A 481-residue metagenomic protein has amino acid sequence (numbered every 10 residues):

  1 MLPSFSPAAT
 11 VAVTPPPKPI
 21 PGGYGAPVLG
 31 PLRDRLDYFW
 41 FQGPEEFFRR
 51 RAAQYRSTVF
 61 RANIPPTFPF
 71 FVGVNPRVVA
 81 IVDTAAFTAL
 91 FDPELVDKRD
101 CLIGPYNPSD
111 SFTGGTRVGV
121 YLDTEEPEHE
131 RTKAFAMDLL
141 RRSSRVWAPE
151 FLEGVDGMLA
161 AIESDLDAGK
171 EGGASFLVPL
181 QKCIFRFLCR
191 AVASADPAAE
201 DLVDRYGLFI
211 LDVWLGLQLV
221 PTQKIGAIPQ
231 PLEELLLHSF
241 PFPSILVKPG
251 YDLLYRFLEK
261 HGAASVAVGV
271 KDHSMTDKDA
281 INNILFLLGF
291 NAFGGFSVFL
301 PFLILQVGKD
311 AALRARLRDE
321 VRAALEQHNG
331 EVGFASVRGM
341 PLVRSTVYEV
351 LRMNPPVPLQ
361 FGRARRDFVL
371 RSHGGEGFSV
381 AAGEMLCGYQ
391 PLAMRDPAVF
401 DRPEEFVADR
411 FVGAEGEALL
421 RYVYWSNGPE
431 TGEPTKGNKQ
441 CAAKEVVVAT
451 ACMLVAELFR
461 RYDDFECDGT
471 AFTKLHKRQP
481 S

Functional and structural regions predicted by a protein language model:
L2-T113: N-terminal membrane-proximal hinge/A-helix region immediately C-terminal to the signal-anchor transmembrane segment
A12-Y24, N63-P65, K98-V155, A195-L202: Cytochrome P450
Y38-A53, F60, A323-E376: Conserved cytochrome P450 K-helix E-x-x-R motif and the immediately C-terminal K′/meander segment
S144-L300: Cytochrome P450 heme-thiolate monooxygenase catalytic core
G295-E320, A442-Y462: Cytochrome P450 catalytic-core helices
G388-W425: Conserved cytochrome P450 K-helix/beta-meander segment immediately N-terminal to the heme-binding cysteine loop
G428-K439, K444-P480: Cytochrome P450 heme-binding "Cys pocket" and the immediately downstream C-terminal segment
